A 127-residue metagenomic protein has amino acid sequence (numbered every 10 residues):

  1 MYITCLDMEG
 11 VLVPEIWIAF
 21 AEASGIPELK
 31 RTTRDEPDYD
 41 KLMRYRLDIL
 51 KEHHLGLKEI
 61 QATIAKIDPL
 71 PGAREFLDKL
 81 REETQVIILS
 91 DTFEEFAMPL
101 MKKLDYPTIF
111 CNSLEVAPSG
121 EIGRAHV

Functional and structural regions predicted by a protein language model:
Y2-P118: Alpha-helical substrate-recognition element adjacent to the catalytic core
A125-V127: Conserved small/polar residues in nucleotide/adenosyl-binding loops
